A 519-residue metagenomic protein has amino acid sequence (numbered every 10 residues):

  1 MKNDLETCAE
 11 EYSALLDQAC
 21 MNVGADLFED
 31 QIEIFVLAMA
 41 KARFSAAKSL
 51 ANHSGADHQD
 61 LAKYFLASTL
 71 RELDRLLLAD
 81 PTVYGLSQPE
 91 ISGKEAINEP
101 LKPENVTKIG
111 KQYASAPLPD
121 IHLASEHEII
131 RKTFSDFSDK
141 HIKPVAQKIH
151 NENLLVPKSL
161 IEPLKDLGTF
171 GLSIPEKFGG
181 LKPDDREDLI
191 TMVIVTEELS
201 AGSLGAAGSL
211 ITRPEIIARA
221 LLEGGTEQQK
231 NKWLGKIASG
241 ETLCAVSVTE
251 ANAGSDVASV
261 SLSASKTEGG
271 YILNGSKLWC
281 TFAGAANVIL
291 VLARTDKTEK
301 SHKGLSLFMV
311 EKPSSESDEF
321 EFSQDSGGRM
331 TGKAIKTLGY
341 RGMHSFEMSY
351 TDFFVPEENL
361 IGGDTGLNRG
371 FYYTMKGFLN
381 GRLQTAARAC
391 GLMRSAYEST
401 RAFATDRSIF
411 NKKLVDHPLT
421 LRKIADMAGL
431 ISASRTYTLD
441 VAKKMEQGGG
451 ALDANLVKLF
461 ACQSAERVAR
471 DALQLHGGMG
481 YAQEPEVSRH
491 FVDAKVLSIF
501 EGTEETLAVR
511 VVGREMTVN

Functional and structural regions predicted by a protein language model:
M1-A201, T212, G224, G240 (+2 more regions): Alpha-helical interface subdomain recognition
M1-C8, D17, L118-L123, R186 (+5 more regions): FAD-binding core of flavoproteins
P175-E176, S209-I211, V248, G275-K277: Glycine-rich, histidine-containing beta strand-loop boundary motifs that form or position
A201-G205, L222-K230, S239, L243: Alpha-helix capping at helix-to-loop junctions
A206-P214, E241-E250, G450: Core alpha/beta catalytic barrel or barrel-like domain that forms the active/cofactor pocket in diverse metabolic
A207-Q228, G254: N-terminal glycine-rich flavin-associated loop
I216, A220, K232-W233, R294 (+1 more regions): Short, hydrophobic/aromatic alpha-helical segments in well-folded domains
